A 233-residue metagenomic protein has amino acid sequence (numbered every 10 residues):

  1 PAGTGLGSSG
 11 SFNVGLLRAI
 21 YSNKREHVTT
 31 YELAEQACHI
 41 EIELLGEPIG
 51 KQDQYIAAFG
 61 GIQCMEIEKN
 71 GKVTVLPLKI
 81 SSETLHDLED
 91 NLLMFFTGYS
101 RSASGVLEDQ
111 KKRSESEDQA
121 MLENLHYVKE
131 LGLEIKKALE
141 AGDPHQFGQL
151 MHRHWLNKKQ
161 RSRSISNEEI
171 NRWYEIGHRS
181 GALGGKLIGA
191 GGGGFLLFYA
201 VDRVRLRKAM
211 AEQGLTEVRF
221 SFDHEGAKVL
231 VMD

Functional and structural regions predicted by a protein language model:
P1-T4, L183: Short pre-catalytic strand/loop immediately N-terminal to key active-site residues, enriched for Gly-Thr
L6-E26: DPxDG-like acidic metal-binding loop motif
S22-P48, Q52-G184, L197-D233: C-terminal nucleotide
G194: Conserved glycine-rich beta-strand-loop-beta hairpin in the small C-terminal domain of fold type I
